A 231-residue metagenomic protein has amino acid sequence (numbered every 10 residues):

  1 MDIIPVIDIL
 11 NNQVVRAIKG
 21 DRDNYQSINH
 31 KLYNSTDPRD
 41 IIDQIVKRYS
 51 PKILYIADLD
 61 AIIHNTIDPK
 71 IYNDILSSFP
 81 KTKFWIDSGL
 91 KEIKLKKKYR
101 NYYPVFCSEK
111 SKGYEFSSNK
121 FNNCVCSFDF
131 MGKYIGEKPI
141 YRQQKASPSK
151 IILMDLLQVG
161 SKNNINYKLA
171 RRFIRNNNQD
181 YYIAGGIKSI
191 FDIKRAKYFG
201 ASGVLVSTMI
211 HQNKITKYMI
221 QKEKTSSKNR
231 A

Functional and structural regions predicted by a protein language model:
I3-I7, L54-I56, F84-S88, Y102-F106 (+4 more regions): Hydrophobic faces of well-ordered beta-strands that scaffold small-molecule active sites in alpha/beta enzyme cores
I9-N29, K94-G160: Conserved anion-binding
D21-D43: Short catalytic helix/loop segments, enriched in acidic residues and glycine and frequently bearing histidine
K47-R100, Y167: N-terminal active-site wall of soluble small-molecule enzyme domains
D60-T66, G132-I135, L157-N163, Q212: Short, small-residue-enriched loops and turns at beta-alpha junctions that line or gate enzyme active sites
I67-D74, G136-Q143, N163-R172: Charged helix-capping and loop-helix junction motifs
L90-I93, N101-E115, D155-Q158, G186-K188 (+1 more regions): Glycine-rich phosphate-binding active-site loops on the catalytic face of alpha/beta enzymes
Q144-Y182, K188: Active-site/ligand-binding-proximal alpha/beta "capping" segment
